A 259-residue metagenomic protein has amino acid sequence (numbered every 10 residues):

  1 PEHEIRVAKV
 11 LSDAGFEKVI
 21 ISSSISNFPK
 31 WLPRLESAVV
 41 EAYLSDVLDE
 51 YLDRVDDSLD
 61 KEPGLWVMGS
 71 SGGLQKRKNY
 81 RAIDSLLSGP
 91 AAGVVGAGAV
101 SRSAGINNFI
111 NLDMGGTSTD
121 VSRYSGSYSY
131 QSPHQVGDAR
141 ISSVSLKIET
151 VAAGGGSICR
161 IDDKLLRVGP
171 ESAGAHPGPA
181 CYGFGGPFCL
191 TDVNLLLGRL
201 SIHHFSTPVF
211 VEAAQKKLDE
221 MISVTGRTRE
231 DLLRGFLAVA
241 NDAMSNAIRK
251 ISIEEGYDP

Functional and structural regions predicted by a protein language model:
P1-P259: N-terminally biased helix-coil "hinge/interface" segments that flank
